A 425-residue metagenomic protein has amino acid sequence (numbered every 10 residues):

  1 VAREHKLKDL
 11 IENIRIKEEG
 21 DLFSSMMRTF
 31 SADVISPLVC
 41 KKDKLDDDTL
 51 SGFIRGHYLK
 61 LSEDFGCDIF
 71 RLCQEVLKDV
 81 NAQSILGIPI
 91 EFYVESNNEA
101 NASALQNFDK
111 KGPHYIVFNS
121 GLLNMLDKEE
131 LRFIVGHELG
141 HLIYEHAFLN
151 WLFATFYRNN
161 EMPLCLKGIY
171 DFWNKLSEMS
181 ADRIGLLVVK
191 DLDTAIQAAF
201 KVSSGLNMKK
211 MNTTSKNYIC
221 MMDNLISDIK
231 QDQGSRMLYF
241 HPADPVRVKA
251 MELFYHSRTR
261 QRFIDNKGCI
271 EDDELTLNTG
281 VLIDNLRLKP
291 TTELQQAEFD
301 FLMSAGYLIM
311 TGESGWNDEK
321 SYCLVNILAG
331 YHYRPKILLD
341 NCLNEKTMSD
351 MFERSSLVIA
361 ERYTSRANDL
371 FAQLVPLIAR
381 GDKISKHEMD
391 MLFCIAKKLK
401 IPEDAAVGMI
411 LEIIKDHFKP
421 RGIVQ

Functional and structural regions predicted by a protein language model:
A2-V135, L139, I143-F148, G422-V424: Peri-catalytic and regulatory segments of divalent metal-dependent proteins
S51, D64-L72, V76-L86, P163-L225: Short helix/loop segments within enzyme catalytic domains that coordinate or immediately flank catalytic cofactors
G52, R71, I116-V117, E178-S180 (+2 more regions): A generic alpha-helix surface/boundary motif
L142-I143, A147, V248-K249, E319 (+1 more regions): Generic hydrophobic alpha-helical membrane-span motif
Y144-K175: Post-HEXXH active-site segment of zinc metalloproteases
Y170, V202-S235, E252-Q425: Small-residue-enriched hydrophobic alpha-helices in membranes
A243: Short, conserved phosphate/pyrophosphate- and ester-handling motifs at nucleotide-, phospho-/glycolipid
